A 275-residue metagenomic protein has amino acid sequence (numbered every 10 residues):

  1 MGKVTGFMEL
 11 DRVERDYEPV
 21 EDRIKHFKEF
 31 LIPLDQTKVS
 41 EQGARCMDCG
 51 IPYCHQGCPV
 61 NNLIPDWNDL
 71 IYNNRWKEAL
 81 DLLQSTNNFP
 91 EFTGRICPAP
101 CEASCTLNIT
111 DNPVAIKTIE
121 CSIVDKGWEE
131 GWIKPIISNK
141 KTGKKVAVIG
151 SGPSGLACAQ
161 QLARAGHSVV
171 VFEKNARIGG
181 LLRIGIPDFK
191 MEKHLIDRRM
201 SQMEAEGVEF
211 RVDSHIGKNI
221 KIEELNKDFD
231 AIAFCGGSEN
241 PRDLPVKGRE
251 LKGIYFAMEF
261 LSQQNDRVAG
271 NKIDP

Functional and structural regions predicted by a protein language model:
M1-T37, Q42, E120-P275: Residues forming the flavin
K3-K28, Y53-E78, P100-K126: Iron-sulfur (Fe-S) cluster-binding segments and ferredoxin-like electron-carrier domains, especially [2Fe-2S]
I32, Q36, V60, I64 (+9 more regions): Generic structural signal for well-ordered, non-membrane alpha-helical segments in soluble metabolic enzymes
I32-Y53, W76-P100: Immediate flanking context of iron-sulfur cluster ligation sites
R45-D48, Q56-G57, A103-S104, V170: C-type cytochrome heme c attachment motif
Y53-V60, L82, T93-P98, K134-S138 (+1 more regions): Short coil/turn segments at secondary-structure boundaries
